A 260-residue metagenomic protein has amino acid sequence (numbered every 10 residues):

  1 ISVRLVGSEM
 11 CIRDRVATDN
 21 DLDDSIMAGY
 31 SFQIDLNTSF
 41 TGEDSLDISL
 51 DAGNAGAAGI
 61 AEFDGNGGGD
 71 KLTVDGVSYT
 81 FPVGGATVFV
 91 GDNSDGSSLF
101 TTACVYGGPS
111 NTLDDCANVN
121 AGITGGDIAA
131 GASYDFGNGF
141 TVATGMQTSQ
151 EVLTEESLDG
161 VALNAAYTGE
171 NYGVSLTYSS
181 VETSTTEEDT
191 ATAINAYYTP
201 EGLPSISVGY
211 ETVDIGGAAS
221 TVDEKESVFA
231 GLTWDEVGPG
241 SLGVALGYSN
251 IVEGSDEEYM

Functional and structural regions predicted by a protein language model:
I1-L5, M10-I12: Short, small-residue-biased leader/transition segments that mark boundaries at the very start of proteins
R13-N20: Short glycine/proline- and aromatic-enriched beta-strand/turn motifs that initiate or cap beta-hairpins
N20-T148, A166-T168, W234-D235, P239-G243 (+1 more regions): Outer membrane beta-barrel
A57-A58, S98-F100, V152-L153, S184-T186 (+1 more regions): Extracytoplasmic/secreted cell-surface and envelope-processing proteins
E156-Y259: Detector for outer-membrane/organellar transmembrane beta-barrel domains, recognizing the amphipathic beta-strand
